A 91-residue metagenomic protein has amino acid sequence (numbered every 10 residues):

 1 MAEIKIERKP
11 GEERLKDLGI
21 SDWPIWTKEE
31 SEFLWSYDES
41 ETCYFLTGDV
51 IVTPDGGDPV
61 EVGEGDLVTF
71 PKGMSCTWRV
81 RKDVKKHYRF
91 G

Functional and structural regions predicted by a protein language model:
A2-E3, R8, D22, K85-G91: Double-stranded beta-helix
K9-G11, G19-D38, P71-K72: Conserved short histidine dyad/triad with adjacent acidic residue
D17, F33-Y37, P54, V60-E61 (+1 more regions): Short histidine-centered beta-strand/loop micro-motifs that create catalytic or ligand/metal-coordination sites
W35, V52, K86-Y88: Short hydrophobic/aromatic-rich beta-strand segments that constitute the beta-sheet cores of beta-sandwich/beta-barrel
Y37-V52: Short, conserved beta-strand element in jelly-roll/cupin
G56-K72: Short acidic-glycine-tyrosine-enriched beta hairpin
K72-G91: Ligand-binding loop in jelly-roll beta-barrel domains
